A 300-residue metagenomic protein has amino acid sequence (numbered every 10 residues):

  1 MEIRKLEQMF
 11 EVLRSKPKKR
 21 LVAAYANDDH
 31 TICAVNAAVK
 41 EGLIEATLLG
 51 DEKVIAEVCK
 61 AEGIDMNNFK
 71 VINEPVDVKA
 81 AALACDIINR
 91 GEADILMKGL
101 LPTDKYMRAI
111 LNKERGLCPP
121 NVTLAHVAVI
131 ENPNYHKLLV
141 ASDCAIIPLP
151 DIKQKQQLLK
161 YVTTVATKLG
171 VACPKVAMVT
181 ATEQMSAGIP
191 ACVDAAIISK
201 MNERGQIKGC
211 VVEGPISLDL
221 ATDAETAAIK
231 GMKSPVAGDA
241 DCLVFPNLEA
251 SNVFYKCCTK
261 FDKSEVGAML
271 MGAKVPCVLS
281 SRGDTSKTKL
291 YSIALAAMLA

Functional and structural regions predicted by a protein language model:
M1-L48, E52-V236, D241-A300: Anion-binding alpha/beta catalytic cores of soluble intermediary-metabolism enzymes, centered on
